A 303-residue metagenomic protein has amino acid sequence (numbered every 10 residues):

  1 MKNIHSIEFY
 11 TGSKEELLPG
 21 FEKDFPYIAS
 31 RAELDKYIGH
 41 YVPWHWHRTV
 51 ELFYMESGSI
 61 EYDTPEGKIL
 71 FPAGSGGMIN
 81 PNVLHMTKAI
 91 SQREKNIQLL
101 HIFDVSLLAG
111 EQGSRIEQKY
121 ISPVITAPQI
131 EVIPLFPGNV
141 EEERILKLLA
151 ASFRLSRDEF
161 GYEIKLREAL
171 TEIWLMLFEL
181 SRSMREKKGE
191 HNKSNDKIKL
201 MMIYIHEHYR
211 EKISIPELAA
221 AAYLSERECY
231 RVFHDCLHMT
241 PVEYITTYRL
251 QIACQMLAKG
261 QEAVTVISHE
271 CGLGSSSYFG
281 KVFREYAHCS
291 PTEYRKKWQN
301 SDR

Functional and structural regions predicted by a protein language model:
M1-S75, N82-V83, Q118, Q129 (+2 more regions): Generic protein-terminus/edge-of-domain signal
K2-I28, E33, P81-F153: A hydrophobic/aromatic-rich effector-binding and dimerization subdomain of bacterial HTH-type transcriptional regulators
E51-Y54, E117, E141-R144, L148 (+2 more regions): Amphipathic, well-ordered alpha-helical segments in soluble domains
G58, E66, G74, H238 (+4 more regions): Conserved phosphate-binding and hydrolysis motifs of nucleotide-dependent enzymes
G74, E228-F233, Y278-F279, F283: Short hydrophobic/aromatic patch on the recognition helix
Q129-E142, L155-E211, I215-A222, D235-T247: Short, Lys/Arg-enriched, Trp-marked, Pro/Gly-tolerant hinge/linker segments that flank
M202-I203, E207, K212-A219, L224 (+2 more regions): Terminal helix-turn-helix DNA-binding modules in bacterial transcription factors
